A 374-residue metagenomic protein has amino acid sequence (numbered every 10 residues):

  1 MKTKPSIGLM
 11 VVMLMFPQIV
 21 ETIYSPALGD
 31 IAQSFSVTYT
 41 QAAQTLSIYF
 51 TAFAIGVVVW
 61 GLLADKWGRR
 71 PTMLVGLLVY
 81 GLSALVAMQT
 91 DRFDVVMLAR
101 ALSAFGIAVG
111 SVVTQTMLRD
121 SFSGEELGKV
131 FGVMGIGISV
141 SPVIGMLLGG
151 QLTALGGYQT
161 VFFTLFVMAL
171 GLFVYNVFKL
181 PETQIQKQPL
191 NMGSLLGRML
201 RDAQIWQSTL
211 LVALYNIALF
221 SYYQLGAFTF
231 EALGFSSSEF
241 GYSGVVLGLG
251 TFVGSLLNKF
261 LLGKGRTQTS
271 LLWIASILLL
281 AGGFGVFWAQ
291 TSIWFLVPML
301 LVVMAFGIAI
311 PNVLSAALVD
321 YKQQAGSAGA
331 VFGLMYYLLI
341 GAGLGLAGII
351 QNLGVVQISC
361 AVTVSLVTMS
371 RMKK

Functional and structural regions predicted by a protein language model:
S36, G68, Q89-V95, G106 (+1 more regions): Helix-breaking motifs and short loop linkers at transmembrane-helix boundaries and internal kinks in secondary membrane
I55-F93: Conserved MFS/SLC helix-loop-helix module at the cytosolic interface between two early adjacent transmembrane helices
V79, S83-V86, D94-L102, I293-L301: Paired small-residue
F93, A99-V140: Cytoplasmic helix-loop-helix junction between adjacent transmembrane helices in 12-TM secondary transporters
F166-I185: C-terminal membrane-cytosol helix-exit motif in multi-pass small-molecule transporters
P181-S208: Juxtamembrane intracellular "pre-TM" segments in multi-pass secondary transporters
T269-V313: C-terminal transmembrane helical hairpin of 12-TM major facilitator-type secondary transporters
L314, L318-N352, Q357-C360: A late C-terminal transmembrane helix in Major Facilitator Superfamily
